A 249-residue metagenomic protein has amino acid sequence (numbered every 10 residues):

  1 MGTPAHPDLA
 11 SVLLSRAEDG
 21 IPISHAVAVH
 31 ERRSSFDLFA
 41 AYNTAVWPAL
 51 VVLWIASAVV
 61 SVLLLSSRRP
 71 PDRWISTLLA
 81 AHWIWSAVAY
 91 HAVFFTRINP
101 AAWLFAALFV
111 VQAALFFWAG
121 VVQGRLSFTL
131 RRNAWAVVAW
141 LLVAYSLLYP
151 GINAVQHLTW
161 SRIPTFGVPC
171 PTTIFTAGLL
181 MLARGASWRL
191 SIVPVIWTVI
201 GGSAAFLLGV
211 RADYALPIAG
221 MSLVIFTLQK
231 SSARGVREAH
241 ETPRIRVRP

Functional and structural regions predicted by a protein language model:
G2-T96: N-terminal topogenic module of multi-pass integral membrane proteins
L13-R16, R32-N43, L63-P71, V93-P100 (+3 more regions): Short juxtamembrane and helix-loop transition motifs at transmembrane-helix boundaries in membrane proteins
V51-V62, A107-V122, P169-L182, L216-S231: Hydrophobic cores of alpha-helical transmembrane segments in multi-pass inner/ER membrane proteins, independent
P70-A80, R131-V138, R184-P194: Membrane-interfacial loop-to-transmembrane alpha-helix junctions, especially the N-terminal start
A81-A89, L141-I152, V195-L207: Aromatic-anchored segments of alpha-helical transmembrane domains
P100-F105, L207-M221: Loop-to-transmembrane alpha-helix initiation sites
A101-A177: Membrane-proximal helix-loop-helix units in multi-pass membrane proteins
V121-R125, L228-P243: Membrane-interface capping segments at transmembrane-helix boundaries
